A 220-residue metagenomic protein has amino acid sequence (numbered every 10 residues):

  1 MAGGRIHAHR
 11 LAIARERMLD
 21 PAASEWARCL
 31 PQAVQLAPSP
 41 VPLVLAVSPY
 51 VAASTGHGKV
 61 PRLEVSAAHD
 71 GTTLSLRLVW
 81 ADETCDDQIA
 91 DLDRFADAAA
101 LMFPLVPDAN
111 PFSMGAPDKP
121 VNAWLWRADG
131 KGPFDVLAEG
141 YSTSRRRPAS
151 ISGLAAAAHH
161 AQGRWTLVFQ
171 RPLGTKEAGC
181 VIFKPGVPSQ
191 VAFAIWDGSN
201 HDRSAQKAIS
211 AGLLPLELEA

Functional and structural regions predicted by a protein language model:
M1, G179-A220: Long, compositionally biased interface segments
A2-L45, Q88-A161, S204-K207, G212-E219: Extracellular/luminal beta-rich ligand-recognition and adhesion surfaces characterized by aromatic-Gly/Pro-enriched
P21, T73-D82, W165-R171: Short, well-ordered beta-strand segments enriched in hydrophobic/aromatic residues
P40-P49, V79-E83, P172-G174: Generic short beta-strand segments
V51, G58-E64: Early extracytoplasmic/domain-onset interaction patches
S66-T73, A90-L92: Short, solvent-exposed beta-strand/turn "edge" segments of beta-rich domains on protein surfaces
A81-I89, K176-G179: Short amphipathic, basic-aromatic surface patches that mediate peripheral association with negatively charged
A155-L167, G179-P185: Exposed beta-sheet edge/beta-hairpin loop segments within beta-rich domains
